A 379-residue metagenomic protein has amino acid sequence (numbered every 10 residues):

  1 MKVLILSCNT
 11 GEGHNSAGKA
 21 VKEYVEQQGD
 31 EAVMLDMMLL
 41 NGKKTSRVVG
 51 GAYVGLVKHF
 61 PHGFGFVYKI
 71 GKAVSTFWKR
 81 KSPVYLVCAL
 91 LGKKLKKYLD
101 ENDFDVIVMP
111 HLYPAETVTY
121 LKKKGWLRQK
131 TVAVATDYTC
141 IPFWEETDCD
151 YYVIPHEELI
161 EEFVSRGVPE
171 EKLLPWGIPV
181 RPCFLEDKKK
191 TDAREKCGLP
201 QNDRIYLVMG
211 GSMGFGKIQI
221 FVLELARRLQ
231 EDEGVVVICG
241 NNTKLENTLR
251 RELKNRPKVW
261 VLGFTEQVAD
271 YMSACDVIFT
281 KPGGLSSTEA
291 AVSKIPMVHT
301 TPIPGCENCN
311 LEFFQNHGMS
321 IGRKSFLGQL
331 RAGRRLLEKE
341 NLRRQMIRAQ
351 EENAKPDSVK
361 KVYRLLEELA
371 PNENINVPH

Functional and structural regions predicted by a protein language model:
M1-H379: Nucleotide-activated sugar donor-binding and catalytic core shared by glycosyltransferases and related lipid-linked
